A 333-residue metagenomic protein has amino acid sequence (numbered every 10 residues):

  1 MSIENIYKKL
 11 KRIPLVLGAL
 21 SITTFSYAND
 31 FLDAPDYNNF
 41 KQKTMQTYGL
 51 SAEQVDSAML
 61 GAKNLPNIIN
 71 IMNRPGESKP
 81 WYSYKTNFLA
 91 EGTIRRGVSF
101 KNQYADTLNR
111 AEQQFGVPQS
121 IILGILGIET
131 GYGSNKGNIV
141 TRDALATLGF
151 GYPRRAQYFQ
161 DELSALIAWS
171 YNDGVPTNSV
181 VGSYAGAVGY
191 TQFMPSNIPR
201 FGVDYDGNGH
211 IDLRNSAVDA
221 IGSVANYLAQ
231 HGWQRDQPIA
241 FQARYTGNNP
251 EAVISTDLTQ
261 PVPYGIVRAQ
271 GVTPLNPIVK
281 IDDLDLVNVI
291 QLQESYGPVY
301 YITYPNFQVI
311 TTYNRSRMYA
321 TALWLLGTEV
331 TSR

Functional and structural regions predicted by a protein language model:
S2-P14: Bacterial N-terminal signal peptides that target proteins for export
N29-Q103, N109-E112: An acidic, Gly/Ser/Thr/Pro-rich helix-cap/linker signature
D56-P66, V117-G133, L166-A168, V224-A225: Short, functionally critical alpha-helical segments immediately adjacent to catalytic or ligand/cofactor-binding
N64-I71, T130-V140, G151-A156, N172-N178 (+2 more regions): Secretory-pathway/luminal and periplasmic proteins that interact with or process carbohydrate-rich
T141-G151, V188-V203, V224: Substrate-binding/active-site groove segments that recognize and process beta-1,4-linked N-acetyl-hexosamine
D204-L213: Acidic, glycine-anchored loop motifs typical of Ca2+
T246-R333: C-terminal soluble interaction/assembly domains
